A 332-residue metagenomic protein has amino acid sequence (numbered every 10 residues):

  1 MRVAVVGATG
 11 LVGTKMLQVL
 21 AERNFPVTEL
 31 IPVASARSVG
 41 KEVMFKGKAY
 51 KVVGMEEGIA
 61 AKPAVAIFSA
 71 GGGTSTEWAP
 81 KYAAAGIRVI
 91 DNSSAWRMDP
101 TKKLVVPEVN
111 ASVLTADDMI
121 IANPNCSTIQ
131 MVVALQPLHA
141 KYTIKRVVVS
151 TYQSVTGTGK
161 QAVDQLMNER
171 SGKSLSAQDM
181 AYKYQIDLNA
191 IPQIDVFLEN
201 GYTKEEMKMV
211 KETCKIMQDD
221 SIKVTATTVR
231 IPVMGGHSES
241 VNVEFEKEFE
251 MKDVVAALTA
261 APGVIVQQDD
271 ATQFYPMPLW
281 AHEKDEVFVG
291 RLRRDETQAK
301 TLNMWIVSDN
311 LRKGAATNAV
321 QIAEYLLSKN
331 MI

Functional and structural regions predicted by a protein language model:
M1-I186, S221-K223, V287-F288, L292-Q298 (+3 more regions): N-terminal Rossmann-like NAD(P) cofactor-binding subdomain of oxidoreductases, focused on the glycine-rich
A66, V155-I332: Charged docking surfaces used in two-component/phosphorelay signaling
